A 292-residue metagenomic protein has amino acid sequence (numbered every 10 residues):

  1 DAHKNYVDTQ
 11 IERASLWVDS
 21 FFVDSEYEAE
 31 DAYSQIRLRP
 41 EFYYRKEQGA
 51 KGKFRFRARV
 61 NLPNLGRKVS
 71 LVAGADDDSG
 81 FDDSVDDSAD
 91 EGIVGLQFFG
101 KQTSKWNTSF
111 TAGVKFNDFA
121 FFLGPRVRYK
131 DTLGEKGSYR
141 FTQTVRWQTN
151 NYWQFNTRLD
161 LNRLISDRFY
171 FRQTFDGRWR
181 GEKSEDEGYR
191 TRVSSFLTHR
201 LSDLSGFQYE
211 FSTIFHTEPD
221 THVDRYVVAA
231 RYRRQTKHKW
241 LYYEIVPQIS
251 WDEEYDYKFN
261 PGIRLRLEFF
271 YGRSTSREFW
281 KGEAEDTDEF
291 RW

Functional and structural regions predicted by a protein language model:
D1-S104, V114-F122: Outer-membrane beta-barrel initiation region
D1-S20, R264-W292: Flexible, glycine-rich linker and terminal segments associated with outer-membrane beta-barrel/transport systems
N64-S194, H199-T213, T217-Y226, Q235-L241 (+3 more regions): Outer-membrane pore/translocation modules
